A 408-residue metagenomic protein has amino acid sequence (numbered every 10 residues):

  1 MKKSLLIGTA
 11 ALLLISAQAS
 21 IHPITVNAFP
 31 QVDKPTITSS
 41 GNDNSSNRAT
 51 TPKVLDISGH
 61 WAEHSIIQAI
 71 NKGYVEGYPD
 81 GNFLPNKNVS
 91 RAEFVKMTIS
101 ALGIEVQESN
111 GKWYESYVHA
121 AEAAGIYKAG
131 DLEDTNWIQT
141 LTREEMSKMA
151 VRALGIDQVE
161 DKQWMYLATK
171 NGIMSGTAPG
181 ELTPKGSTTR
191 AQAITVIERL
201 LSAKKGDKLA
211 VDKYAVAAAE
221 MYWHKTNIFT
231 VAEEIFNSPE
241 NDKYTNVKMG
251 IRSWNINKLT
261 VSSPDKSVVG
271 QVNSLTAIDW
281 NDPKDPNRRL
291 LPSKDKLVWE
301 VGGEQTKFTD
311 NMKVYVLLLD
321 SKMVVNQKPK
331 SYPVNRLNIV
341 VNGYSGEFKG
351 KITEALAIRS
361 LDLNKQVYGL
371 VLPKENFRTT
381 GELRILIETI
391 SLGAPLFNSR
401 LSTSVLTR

Functional and structural regions predicted by a protein language model:
M1-V26: Sec-dependent N-terminal signal peptides of Gram-positive bacterial secreted proteins and lipoproteins
Q18-S267, D279: N-terminal propeptides
T51, L55, L318-D320, G369 (+1 more regions): Beta-strand secondary-structure signal
A62, E76, D310-V316: Short, surface-exposed loop/turn motifs at beta-strand boundaries within globular domains
Q192, V314-L318, K365-V367: Intrinsic-disorder/low-complexity, polar/charged segments enriched in Ser/Thr/Lys/Arg/Asp/Glu/Gln
V247-M312: Low-complexity, acidic Ser/Thr/Pro/Gly-rich terminal tails and inter-domain linkers that flank the onset of structured
Y315-Q327: Short, well-ordered beta-strand segments enriched in hydrophobic/aromatic residues
P329-S331, N338-S399, L406-T407: Short, solvent-exposed, Trp/other aromatic-anchored flexible loops in extracytoplasmic proteins
